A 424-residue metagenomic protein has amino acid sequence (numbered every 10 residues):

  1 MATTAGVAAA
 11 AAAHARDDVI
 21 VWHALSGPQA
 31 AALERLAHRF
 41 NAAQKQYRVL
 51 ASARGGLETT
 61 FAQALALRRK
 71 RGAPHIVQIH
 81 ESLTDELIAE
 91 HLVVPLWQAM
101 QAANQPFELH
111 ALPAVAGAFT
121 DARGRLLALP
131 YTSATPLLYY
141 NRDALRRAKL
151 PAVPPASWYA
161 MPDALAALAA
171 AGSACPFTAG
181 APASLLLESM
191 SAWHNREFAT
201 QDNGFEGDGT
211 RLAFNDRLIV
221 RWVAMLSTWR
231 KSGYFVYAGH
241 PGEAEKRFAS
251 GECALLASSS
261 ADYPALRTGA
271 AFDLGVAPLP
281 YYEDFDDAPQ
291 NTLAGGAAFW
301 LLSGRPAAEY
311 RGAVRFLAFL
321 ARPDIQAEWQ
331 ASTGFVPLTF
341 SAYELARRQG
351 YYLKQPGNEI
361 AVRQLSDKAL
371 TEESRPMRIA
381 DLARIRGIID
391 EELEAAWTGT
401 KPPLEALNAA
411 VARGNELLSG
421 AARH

Functional and structural regions predicted by a protein language model:
R39, A43-A111, R146-K149, R247 (+4 more regions): Extracytoplasmic "Venus flytrap"/periplasmic binding protein-like
A66, G72-H75, N104-A144, C175 (+2 more regions): A structural signal for short loop-to-beta-strand junctions that line the ligand-binding cleft of periplasmic/secreted
E81-L137, E188-M190, G275-A277, Q364-L365: Hinge/lid segment of periplasmic solute-binding proteins
W97-A111, F177, R196-R221, T268 (+3 more regions): Short, solvent-exposed loop/beta-turn-alpha elements that line the ligand-binding surface or hinge of extracytoplasmic
A122, L126-Y131, P136, A160-R211 (+1 more regions): Extracytoplasmic/periplasmic solute-binding protein
R146-A148, T228-W229, F235, T268-L338 (+2 more regions): Extracytoplasmic/periplasmic substrate-recognition and gating elements
A164-A167, F205-A238: Glycine-centered hinge/linker elements that transmit conformational signals in sensory and ligand-binding systems
A331-E391, R423: Long, aromatic- and glycine/proline-rich binding clefts that accommodate carbohydrate-like moieties
